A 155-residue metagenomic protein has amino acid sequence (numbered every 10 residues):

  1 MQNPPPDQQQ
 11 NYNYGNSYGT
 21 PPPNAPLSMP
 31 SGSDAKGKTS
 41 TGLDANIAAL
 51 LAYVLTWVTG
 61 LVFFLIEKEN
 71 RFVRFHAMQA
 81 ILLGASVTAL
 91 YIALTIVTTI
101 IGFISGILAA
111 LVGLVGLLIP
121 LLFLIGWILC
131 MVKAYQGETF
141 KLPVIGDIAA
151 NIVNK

Functional and structural regions predicted by a protein language model:
Q2-S86, V132-K155: Membrane-interface extramembranous regions at the lipid-water interface
A49-I66, A80-C130: Hydrophobic alpha-helical transmembrane segments in multi-pass membrane proteins
